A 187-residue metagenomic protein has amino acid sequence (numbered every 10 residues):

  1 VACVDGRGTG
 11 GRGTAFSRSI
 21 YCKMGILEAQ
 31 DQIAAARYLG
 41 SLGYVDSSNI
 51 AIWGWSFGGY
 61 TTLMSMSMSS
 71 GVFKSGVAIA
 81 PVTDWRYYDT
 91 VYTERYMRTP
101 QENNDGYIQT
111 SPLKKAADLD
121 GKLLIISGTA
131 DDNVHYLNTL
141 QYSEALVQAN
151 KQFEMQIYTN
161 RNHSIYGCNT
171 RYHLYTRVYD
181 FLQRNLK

Functional and structural regions predicted by a protein language model:
V1-S56, Y60, T83-E94: Cap/lid segment of the alpha/beta-hydrolase catalytic domain
D31, S75, P81-G121, Q148: Mobile cap/lid helix-loop segments that gate and shape the active-site cleft of serine hydrolases
I52-G54, I79, I126: Short beta-strand immediately N-terminal to the catalytic nucleophile in serine-hydrolase-like folds
G59-G71: Short glycine-enriched nucleophile-adjacent loop and the immediately C-terminal alpha-helix near the catalytic center
L119, I125-S127, D131: Short beta-strand/loop motif that positions the catalytic acidic residue of the alpha/beta-hydrolase fold
L124, L140, V147-K187: C-terminal catalytic histidine-bearing segment of alpha/beta-hydrolase fold enzymes
T129-D132, N160-N162: Acidic beta-to-alpha connecting loop that harbors the catalytic carboxylate
D132-Q141: Conserved alpha/beta-hydrolase "acid-adjacent" motif
